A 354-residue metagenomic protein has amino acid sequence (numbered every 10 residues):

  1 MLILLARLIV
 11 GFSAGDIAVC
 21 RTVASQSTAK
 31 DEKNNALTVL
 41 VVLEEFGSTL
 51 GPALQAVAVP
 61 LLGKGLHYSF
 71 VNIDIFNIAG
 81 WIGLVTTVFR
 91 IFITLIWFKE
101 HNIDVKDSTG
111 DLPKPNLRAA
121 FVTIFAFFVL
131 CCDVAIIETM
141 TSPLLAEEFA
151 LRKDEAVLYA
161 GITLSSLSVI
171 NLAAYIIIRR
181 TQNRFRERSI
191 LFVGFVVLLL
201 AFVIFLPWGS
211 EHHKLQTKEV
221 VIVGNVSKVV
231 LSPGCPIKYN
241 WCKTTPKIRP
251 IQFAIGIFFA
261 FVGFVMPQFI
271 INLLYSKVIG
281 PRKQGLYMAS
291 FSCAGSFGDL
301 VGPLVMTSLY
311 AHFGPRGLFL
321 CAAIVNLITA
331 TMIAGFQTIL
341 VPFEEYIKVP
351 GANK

Functional and structural regions predicted by a protein language model:
L5-E44: Cytoplasmic helix-loop-helix junction between adjacent transmembrane helices in 12-TM secondary transporters
G15-A29, F264-I279: Intracellular juxtamembrane helix-capping segments at the cytosolic ends of symmetry-related transmembrane helices
Q26, P60, N183-R184, K277 (+1 more regions): Membrane-helix boundary and inter-helical linker elements of multi-pass secondary transporters
E32-G63, T87, L164-N171, S292-G302: Glycine-rich segments within core transmembrane alpha-helices of 12-TM secondary carriers
E32-N34, A156, K283-G285: Cytoplasm-facing, short amphipathic helices at loop-to-helix transitions on the intracellular side of 12-TM secondary
A53, V57-L130, E138-L273, R316 (+1 more regions): Disordered extramembrane loops and terminal tails of multipass alpha-helical membrane proteins
V278-H312: A late C-terminal transmembrane helix in Major Facilitator Superfamily
